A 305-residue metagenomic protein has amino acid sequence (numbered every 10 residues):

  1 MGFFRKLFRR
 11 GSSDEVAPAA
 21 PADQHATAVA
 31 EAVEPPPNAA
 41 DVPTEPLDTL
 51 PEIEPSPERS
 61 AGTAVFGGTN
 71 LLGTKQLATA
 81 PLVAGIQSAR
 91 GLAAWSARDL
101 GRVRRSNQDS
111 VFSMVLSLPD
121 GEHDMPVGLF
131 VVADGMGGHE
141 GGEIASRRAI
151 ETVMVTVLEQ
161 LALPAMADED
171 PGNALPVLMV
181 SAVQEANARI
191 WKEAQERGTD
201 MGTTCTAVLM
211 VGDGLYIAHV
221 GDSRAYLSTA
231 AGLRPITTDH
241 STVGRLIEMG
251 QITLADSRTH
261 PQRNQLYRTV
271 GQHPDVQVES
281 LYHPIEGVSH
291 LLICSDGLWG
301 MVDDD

Functional and structural regions predicted by a protein language model:
M1-D305: PP2C/PPM-type serine/threonine phosphatase catalytic domain
